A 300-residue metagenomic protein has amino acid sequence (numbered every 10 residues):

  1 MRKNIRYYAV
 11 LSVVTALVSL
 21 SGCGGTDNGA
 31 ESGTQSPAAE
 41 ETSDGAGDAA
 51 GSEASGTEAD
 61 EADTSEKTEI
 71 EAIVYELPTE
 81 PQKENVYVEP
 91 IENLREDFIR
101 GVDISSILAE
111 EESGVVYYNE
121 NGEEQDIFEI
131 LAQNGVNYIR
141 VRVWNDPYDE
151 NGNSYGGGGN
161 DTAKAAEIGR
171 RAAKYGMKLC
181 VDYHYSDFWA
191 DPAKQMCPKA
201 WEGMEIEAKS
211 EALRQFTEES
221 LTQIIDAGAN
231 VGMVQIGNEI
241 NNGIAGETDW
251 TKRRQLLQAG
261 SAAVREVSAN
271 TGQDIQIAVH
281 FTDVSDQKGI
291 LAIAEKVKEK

Functional and structural regions predicted by a protein language model:
M1-A9: Bacterial N-terminal signal peptides that target proteins for export
V10-V14: Hydrophobic helical h-region of N-terminal Sec-dependent signal peptides in bacterial secretory/periplasmic proteins
A16-L17, D48: Residue-level signal for mature regions of secreted extracellular proteins and peptides
L17, E96, Q133, D226-G228 (+1 more regions): Alpha-helix termination/capping residues and helix-transition junctions
S19-G22: C-terminal motif of bacterial Sec signal peptides marking the signal peptidase cleavage site
D27-T79: N-terminal, intrinsically disordered, polar/charged segments of Gram-positive cell-envelope systems that serve as
E69-E167, R171-A173, K178, H184-A212: N-terminal substrate-binding region of glycoside hydrolase catalytic domains
S154-Y155, G159-A166, A190-K300: Active-site cleft segment of glycoside hydrolase catalytic domains centered on the general acid/base Glu
